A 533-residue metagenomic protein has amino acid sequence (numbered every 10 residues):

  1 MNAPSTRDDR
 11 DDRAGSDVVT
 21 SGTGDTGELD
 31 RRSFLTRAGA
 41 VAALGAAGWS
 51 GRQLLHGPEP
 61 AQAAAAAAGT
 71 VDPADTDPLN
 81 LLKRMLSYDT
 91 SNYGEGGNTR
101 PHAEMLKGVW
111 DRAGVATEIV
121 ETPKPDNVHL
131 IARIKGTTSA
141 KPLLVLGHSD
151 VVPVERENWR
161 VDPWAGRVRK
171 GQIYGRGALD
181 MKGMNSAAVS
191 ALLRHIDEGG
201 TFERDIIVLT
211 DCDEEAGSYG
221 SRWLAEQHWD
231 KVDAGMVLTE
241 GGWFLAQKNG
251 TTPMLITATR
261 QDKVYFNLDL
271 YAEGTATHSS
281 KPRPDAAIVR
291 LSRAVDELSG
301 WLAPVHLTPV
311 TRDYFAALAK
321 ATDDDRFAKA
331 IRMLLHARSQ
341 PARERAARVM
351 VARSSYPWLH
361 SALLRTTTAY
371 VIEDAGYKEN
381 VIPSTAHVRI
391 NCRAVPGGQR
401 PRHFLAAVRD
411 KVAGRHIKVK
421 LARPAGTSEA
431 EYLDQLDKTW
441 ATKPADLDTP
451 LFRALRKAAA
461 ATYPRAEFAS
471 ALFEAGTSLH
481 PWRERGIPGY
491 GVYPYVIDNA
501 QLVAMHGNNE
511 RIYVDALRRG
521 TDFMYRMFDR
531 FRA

Functional and structural regions predicted by a protein language model:
M1-D30, G57: N-terminal secretory signal peptides
L35-L54: N-terminal export signals
S50-A66: C-terminal region of N-terminal signal peptides and the immediate post-cleavage residues of exported proteins
A64-A67, W243-R519, Y525, D529-R532: Metal-dependent amide/peptide-bond hydrolase catalytic core, centered on the "pita-bread" metallohydrolase fold
A64-R156, T385, R389, P401-H403 (+1 more regions): N-terminal helical capping/dimerization or prosegment-like subdomains of hydrolases acting on amide or phosphate bonds
N92-Y93, P125, T138, S149-P153 (+4 more regions): Solvent-exposed loop/turn segments at secondary-structure junctions within structured extracellular/periplasmic domains
A140-T210: Active-site metal-coordination/substrate-binding segment of hydrolases, especially metallo-dependent peptidases
T210-M236, E240-T252: Hydrophobic, small-residue-rich alpha-helical packing segments that form membrane-like cores
